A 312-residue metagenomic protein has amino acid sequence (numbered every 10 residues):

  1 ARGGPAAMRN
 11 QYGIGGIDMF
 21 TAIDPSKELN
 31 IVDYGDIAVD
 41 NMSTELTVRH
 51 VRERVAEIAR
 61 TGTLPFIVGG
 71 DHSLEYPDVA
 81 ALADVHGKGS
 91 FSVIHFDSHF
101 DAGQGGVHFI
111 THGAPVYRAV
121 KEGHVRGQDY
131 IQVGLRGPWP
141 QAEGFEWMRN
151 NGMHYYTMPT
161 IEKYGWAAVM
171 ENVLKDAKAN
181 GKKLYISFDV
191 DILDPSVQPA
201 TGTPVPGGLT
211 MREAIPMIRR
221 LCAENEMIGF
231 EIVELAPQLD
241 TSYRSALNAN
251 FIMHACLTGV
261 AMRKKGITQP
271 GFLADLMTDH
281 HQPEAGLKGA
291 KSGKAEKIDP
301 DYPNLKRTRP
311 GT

Functional and structural regions predicted by a protein language model:
R2-T312: Conserved alpha-helical scaffold segments that buttress catalytic/binding sites
